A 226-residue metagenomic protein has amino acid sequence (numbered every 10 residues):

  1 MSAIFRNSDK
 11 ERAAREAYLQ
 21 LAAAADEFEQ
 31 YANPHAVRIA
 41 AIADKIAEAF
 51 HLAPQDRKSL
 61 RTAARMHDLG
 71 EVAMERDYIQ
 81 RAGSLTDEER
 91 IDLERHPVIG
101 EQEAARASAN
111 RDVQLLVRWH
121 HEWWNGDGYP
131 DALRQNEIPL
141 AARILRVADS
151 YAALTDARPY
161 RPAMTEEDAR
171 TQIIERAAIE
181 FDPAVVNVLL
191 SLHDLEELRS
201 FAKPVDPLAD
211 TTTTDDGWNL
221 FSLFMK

Functional and structural regions predicted by a protein language model:
S2-K226: Histidine- and acidic-residue-rich, metal-dependent catalytic cores
